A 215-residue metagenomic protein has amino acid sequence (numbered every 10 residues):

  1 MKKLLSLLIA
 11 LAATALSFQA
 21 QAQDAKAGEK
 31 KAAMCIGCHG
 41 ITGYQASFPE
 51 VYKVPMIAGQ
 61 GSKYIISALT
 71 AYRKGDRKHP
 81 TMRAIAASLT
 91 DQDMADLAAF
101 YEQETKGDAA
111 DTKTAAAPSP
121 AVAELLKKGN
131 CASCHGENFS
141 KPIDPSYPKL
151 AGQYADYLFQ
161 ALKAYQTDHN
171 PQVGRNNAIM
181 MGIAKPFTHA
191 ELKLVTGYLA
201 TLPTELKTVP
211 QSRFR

Functional and structural regions predicted by a protein language model:
M1-L8: Bacterial N-terminal signal peptides that target proteins for export
I9-A10, A20: Cleavable N-terminal signal peptides
Q23-Q45, T114-F139, Y154, Q211-S212: Sequence/structural segment immediately N-terminal to covalent heme-attachment motifs in c-type and related
I41, I85, E137, N176-I179 (+1 more regions): Residue-level hotspots at or immediately adjacent to binding/recognition sites across diverse folds
G43-Y72, R83-S88, E124, A132 (+2 more regions): Gly/Gly-Pro-rich "capping" loops immediately C-terminal to redox-active cysteine motifs in periplasmic/lumenal
V51, S62-A116: Extracytoplasmic c-type cytochrome modules immediately beyond a signal peptide or single-pass transmembrane anchor
A87-A110, D156, I183-R213: C-terminal capping alpha-helices of c-type cytochrome domains
